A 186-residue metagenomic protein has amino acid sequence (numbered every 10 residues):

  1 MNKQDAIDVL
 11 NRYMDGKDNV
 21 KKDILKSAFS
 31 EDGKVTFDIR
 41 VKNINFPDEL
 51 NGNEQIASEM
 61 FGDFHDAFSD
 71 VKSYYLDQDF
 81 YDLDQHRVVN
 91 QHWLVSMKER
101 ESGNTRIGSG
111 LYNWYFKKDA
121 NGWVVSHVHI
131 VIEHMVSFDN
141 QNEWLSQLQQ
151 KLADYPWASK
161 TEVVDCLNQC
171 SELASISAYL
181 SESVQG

Functional and structural regions predicted by a protein language model:
M1-D15, N19, D23, S27 (+1 more regions): Short, low-complexity N-terminal intrinsically disordered segments enriched in polar/charged residues
A6-L10, R100-T105, Y115-G186: Terminal "cap-and-tail" regions of soluble proteins that handle hydrophobic small molecules
K26-S27, T36-D38, S126: Short, hydrophobic secondary-structure boundary micro-motifs
F29, V95-M97, V131-I132: Short beta-strand segments enriched in hydrophobic/aromatic residues within well-folded beta-rich domains
E31-H92, S183: A solvent-exposed, acidic/Ser-Thr-rich amphipathic alpha-helical stretch
Y75-F80, S109-K117: Hydrophobic/aromatic beta-strand elements that line small-molecule binding cavities or substrate pockets in beta-rich
R87, G103-G108: A generic structural micro-feature
Q91-E101: Short beta-strand segments that buttress and anchor functional surface loops
